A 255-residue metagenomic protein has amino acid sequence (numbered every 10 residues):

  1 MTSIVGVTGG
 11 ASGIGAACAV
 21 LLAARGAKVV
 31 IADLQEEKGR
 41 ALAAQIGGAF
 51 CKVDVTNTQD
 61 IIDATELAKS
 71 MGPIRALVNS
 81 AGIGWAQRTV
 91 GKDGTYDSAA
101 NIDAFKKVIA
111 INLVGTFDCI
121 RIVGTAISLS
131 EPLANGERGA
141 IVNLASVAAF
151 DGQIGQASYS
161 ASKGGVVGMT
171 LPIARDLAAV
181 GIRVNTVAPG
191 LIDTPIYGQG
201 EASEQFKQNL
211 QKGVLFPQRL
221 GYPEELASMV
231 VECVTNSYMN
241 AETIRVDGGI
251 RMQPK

Functional and structural regions predicted by a protein language model:
P73, G84-K106, T125, L129-E137 (+2 more regions): Conserved mid-core segment of classical short-chain dehydrogenase/reductases
I83, Y96-I120, V142, V166: Catalytic Tyr-X3-Lys loop
G91-D93, A179, L191-V214, K255: A glycine/serine/threonine-rich, flexible loop-to-helix segment that serves as the NAD(P) cofactor-binding "lid"
I109-A110, E204-E225: Catalytic Tyr-x(3-8)-Lys segment
I120, S162, T170: Active-site helix of classical SDR
T125, A174-D176: Alpha-helical segment proximal to the catalytic Tyr-Lys
S146: Residue(s) in the substrate-gating loop at a strand-loop-helix junction that position the organic substrate next
Y222-V246, R251: C-terminal substrate-recognition "lid" of short-chain dehydrogenase/reductases
